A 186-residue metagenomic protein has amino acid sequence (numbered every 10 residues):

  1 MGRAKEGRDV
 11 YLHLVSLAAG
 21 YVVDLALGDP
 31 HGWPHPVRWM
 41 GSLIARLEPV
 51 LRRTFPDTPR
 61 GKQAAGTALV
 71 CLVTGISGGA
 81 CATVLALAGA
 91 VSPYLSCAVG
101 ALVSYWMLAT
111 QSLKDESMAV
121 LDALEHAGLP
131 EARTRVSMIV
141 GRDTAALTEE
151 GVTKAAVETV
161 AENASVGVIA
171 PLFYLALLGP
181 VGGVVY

Functional and structural regions predicted by a protein language model:
E6-V184: Hydrophobic alpha-helical transmembrane segments
